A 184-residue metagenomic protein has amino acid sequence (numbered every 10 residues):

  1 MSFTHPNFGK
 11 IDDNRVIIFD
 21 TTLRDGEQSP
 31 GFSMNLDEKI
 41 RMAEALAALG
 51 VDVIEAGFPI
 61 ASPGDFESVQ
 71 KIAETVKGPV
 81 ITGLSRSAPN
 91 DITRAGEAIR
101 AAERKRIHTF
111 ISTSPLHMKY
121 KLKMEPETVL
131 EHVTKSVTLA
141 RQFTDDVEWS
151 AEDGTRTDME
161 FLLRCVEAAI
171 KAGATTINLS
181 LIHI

Functional and structural regions predicted by a protein language model:
M1-P89: N-terminal capping/small domains of soluble enzymes
S2-K10, D91-A102, E167: Short amphipathic alpha-helices and their capping/turn segments at secondary-structure boundaries
G26, L46, I107, W149 (+1 more regions): Conserved, mostly hydrophobic/aromatic
D65-A73, I92-A98, T157-A169: Distinct, well-ordered alpha-helical segments
P79-V147, T155-F161: Active-site beta->alpha loop and helix N-cap motifs at the rims of alpha/beta catalytic domains
I182-I184: Conserved small/polar residues in nucleotide/adenosyl-binding loops
